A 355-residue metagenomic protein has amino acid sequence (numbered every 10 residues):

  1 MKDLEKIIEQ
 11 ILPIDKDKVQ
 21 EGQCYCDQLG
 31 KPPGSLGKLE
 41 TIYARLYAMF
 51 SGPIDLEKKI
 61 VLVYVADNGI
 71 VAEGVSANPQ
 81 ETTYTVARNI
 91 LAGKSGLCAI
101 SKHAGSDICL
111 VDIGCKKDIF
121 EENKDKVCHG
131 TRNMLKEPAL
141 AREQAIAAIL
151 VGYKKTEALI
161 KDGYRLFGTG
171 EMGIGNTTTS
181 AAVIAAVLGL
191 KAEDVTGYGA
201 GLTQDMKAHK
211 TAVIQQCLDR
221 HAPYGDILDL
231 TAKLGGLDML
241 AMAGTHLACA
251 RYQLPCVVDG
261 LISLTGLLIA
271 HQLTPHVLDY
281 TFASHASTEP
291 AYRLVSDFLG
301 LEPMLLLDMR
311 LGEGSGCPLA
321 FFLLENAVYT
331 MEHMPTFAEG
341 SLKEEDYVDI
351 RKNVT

Functional and structural regions predicted by a protein language model:
M1-T355: N-terminal loops that bind phosphate or other acidic moieties and the adjacent beta-alpha structural core
